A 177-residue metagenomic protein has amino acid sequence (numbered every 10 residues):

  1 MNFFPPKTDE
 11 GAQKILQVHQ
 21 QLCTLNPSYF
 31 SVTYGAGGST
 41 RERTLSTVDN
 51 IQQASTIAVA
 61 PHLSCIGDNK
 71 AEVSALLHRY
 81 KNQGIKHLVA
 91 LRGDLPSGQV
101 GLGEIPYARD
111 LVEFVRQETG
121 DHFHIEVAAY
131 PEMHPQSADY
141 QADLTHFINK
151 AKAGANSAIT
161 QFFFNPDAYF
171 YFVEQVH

Functional and structural regions predicted by a protein language model:
M1-K14, V59-A71, H124-A142: Active-site mouth loops of central-metabolism enzymes
N2, F30, Y80, K150 (+1 more regions): Conserved, mostly hydrophobic/aromatic
P6, N26-S46, R92-G103, S157-V176: Glycine-rich, proline-tolerant flexible connector loops at the mouths of alpha/beta enzymes
D9-L22, T44, K70-H78, A138-N149: Short, acidic/polar
V18-T33, K152: Catalytic domains of carbohydrate-active enzymes, especially glycoside hydrolases
S28-S31, A58-H62, H87-V89, H122-A128 (+1 more regions): Structural preference for beta-strand elements that scaffold enzyme active sites
G38-H62, I105-V127, Y169-H177: Alpha-helix-loop-beta-strand connector modules within alpha/beta enzyme cores
C65-R79, L102-Y107: Glycine-rich anion/phosphate-binding loops
